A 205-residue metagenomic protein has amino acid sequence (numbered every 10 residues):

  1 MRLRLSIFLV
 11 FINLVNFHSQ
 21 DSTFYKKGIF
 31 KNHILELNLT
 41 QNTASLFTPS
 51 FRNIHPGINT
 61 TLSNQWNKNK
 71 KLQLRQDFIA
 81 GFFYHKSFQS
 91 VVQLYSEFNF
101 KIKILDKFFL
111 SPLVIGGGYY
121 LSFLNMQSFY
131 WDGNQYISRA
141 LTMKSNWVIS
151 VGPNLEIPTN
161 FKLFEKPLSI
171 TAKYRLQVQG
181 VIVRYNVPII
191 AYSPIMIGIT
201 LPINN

Functional and structural regions predicted by a protein language model:
M1-F30, N204-N205: Cleavable N-terminal export/targeting peptides
Q20-Q73: Short glycine/proline- and aromatic-enriched beta-strand/turn motifs that initiate or cap beta-hairpins
T23-K26, P56-N67, V92-L105, S193-P202: Feature captures outer-membrane beta-barrel proteins of Gram-negative bacteria and organelles
Y25-K27, L46-S50, W66, Y84-K86 (+3 more regions): Outer-membrane beta-barrel proteins
I34-N42, R75-G81, S111-Y120, T171-R175: Transmembrane beta-strands of outer-membrane beta-barrel proteins
L46-N59, K70-K71, G81-V91, K107 (+1 more regions): Solvent-exposed loop/turn segments connecting transmembrane beta-strands in outer-membrane beta-barrel proteins
Q76-P112: Hydrophobic/aromatic-rich structural module bridging two neighboring secondary-structure elements via a short loop
N99-N205: Outer-membrane beta-barrel transmembrane domain signature
